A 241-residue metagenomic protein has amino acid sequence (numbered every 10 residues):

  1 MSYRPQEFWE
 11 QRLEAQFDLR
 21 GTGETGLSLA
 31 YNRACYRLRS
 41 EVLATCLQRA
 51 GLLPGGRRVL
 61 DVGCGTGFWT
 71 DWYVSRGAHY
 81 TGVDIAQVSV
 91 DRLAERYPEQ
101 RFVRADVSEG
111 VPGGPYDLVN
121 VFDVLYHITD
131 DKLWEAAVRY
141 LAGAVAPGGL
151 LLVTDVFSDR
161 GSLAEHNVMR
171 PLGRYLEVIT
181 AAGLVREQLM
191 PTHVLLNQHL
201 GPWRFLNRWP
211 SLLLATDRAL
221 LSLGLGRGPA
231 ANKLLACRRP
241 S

Functional and structural regions predicted by a protein language model:
M1-G51: Conserved class I S-adenosyl-L-methionine
G56-G63: Conserved class I S-adenosyl-L-methionine
F68-E109: Class I SAM-dependent methyltransferase SAM/SAH-binding core
N120: A conserved beta-strand element that flanks and buttresses the S-adenosyl-L-methionine
I128-Y140: A short, conserved alpha-helix within the catalytic core of class I
G148-V156: Conserved beta-strand signature within the Rossmann-like core of class I S-adenosyl-L-methionine
D159-R174: Acceptor-substrate binding/catalytic loop of class I
H193-S241: A C-terminal cap/extension of S-adenosyl-L-methionine-dependent methyltransferases that defines the acceptor-substrate
